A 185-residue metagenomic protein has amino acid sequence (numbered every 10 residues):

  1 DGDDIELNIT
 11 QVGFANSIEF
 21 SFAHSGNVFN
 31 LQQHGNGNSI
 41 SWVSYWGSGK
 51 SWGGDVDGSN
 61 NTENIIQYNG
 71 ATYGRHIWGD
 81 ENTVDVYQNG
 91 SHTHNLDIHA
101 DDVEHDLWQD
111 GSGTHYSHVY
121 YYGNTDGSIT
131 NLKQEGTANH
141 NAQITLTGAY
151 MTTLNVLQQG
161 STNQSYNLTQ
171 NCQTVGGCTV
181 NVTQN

Functional and structural regions predicted by a protein language model:
D1-N185: Low-complexity repeat regions of mature extracellularly deployed or surface/particle-associated proteins
